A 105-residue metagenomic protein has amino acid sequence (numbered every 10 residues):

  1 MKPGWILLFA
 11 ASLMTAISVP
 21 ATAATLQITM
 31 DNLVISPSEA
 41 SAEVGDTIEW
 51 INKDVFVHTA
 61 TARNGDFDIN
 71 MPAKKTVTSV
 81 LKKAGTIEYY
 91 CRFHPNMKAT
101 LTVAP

Functional and structural regions predicted by a protein language model:
K2-L8, S18-P105: Extracytoplasmic copper-binding redox domains, predominantly the cupredoxin/blue-copper superfamily
